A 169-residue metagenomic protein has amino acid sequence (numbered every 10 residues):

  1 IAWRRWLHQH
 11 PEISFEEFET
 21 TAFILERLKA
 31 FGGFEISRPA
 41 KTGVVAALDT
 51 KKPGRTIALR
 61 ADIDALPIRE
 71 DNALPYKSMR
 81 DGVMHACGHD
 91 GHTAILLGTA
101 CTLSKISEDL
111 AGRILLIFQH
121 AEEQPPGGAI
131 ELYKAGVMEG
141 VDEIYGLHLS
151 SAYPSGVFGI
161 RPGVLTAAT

Functional and structural regions predicted by a protein language model:
I1-H85, A94-L97, C101-A111: Acidic/His- and Gly-rich active-site-bordering loop/insert found across diverse amide/peptide-bond hydrolases
V45, L66-I68, A73-M84, G91 (+1 more regions): Histidine/acidic-residue-rich, glycine-tolerant segments that coordinate divalent metal ions
